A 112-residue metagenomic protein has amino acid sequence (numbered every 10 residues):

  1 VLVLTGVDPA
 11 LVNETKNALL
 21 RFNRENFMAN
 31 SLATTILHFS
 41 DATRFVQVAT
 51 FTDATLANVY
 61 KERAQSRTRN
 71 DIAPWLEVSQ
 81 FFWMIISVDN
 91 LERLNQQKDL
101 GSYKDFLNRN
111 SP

Functional and structural regions predicted by a protein language model:
V1-P112: Acidic/polar low-complexity segments and flexible, solvent-exposed patches
